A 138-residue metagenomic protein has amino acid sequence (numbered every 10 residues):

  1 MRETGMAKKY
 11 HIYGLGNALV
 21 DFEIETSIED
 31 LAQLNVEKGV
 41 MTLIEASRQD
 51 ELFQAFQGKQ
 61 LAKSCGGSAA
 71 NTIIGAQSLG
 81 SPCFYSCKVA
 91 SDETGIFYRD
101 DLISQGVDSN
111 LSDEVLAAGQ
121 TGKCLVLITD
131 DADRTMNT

Functional and structural regions predicted by a protein language model:
R2-S86, I96: Glycine-rich phosphate/adenosyl-contacting loop at the front of the ribokinase-like
Y10, T121-C124: Change "...and in nucleic-acid phosphodiester-cleaving endonucleases..." to "...and in nucleic-acid processing enzymes
L15-N17, C87-S91, I128-D130: Cofactor-binding loop segments of dinucleotide-utilizing enzymes, especially the Rossmann-like FAD- and NAD(P)+-binding
L79, G119-G122: Short, basic and Ser/Thr-rich N-terminal targeting/leader segments
P82-F84, D108, D133: Residue-level detector of anion-binding/catalytic polar loops
D92-E93, Q120: Short alpha-helical
N110-L116, C124-T138: Conserved phosphate-binding/catalytic loop of the ribokinase/pfkB sugar-kinase fold
